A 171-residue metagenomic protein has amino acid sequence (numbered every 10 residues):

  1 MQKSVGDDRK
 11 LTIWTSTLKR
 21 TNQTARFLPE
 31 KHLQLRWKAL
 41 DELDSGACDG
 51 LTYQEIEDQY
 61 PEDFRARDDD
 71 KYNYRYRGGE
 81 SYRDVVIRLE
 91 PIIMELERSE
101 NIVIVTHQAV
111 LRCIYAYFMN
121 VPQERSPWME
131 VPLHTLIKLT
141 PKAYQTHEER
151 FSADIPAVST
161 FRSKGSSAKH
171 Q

Functional and structural regions predicted by a protein language model:
M1-R65, M119-V121, M129-K138: Phosphate-coordination/substrate-recognition cap region in phosphate-metabolizing enzymes
M1-V5, V85, L89-I92: A short, well-structured juxtamembrane/interface segment
T15-S16, I87, V105-T106: Short beta-strand scaffold positions
N22, E90-E148: Active-site-adjacent alpha-helix immediately C-terminal to a catalytic or transition-state-stabilizing loop
K31, Q59, D70, R98-S99: Structured helix-beta-strand junction loops
D63-S81, G165: Short glycine/proline- and acidic residue-enriched helix-loop micro-motifs that form flexible lids or anion-recognition
Y144-Q171: Eukaryotic N-terminal low-complexity, Ser/Thr- and Lys/Arg-rich leader segments that predominantly function as
